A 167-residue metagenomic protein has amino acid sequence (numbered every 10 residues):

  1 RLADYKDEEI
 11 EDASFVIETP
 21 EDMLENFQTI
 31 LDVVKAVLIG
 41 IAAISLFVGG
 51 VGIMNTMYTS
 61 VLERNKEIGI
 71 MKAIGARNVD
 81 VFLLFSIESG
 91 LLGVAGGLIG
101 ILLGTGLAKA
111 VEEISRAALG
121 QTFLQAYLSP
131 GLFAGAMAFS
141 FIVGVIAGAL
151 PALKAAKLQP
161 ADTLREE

Functional and structural regions predicted by a protein language model:
R1-A36: Mechanotransmission and gating elements of multispan inner-membrane complexes involved in transport and envelope
D12-V16, E67, Q125: Residues at or immediately flanking beta-strands
D22-L38, V61-L62, L91, Y127 (+1 more regions): Alpha-helical membrane-interface segments at transmembrane helix boundaries
A36-E112, G135-V143, A147, P151: Transmembrane alpha-helical interface segments in multi-pass membrane proteins
T59, R116-G120, A155: Perimembrane helix-loop junctions in membrane proteins
L107-A134: Short juxtamembrane loops and helix-capping segments at transmembrane helix boundaries of multi-pass membrane proteins
A152-E167: Short cytosolic juxtamembrane segments of multi-pass membrane proteins
